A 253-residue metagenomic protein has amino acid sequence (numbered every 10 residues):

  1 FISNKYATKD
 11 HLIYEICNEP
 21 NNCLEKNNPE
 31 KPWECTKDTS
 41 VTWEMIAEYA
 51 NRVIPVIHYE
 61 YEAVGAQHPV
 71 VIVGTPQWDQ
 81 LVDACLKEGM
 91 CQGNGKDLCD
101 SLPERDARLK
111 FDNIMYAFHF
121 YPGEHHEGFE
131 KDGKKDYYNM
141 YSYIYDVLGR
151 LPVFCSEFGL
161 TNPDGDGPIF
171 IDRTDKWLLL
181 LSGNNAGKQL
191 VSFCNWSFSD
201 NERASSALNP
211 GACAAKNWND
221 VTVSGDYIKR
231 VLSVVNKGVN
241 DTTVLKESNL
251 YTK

Functional and structural regions predicted by a protein language model:
S3-I13, C17-V191, D200, S206-S233: Extracellular glycoside hydrolase catalytic/binding regions
T222-K253: Aromatic- and carboxylate-lined catalytic core of secreted/periplasmic carbohydrate-active enzymes
